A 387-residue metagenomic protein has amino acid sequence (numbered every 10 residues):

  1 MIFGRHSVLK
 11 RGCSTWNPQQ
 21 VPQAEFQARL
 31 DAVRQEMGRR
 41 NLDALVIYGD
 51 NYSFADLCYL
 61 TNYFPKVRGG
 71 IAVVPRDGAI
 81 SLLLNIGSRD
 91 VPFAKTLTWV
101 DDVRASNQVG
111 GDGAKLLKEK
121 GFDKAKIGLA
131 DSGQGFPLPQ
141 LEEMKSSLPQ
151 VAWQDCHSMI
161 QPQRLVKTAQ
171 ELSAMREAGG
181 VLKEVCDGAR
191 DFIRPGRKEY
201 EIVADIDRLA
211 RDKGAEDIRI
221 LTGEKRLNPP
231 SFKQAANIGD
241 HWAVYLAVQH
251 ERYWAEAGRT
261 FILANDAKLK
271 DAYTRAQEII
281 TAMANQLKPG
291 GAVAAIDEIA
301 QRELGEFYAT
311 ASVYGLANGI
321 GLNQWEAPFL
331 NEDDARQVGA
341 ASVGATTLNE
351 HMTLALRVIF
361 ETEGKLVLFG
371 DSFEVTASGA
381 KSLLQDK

Functional and structural regions predicted by a protein language model:
M1-K387: Active-site neighborhoods and metal-handling regions in enzymes and metal-associated proteins
